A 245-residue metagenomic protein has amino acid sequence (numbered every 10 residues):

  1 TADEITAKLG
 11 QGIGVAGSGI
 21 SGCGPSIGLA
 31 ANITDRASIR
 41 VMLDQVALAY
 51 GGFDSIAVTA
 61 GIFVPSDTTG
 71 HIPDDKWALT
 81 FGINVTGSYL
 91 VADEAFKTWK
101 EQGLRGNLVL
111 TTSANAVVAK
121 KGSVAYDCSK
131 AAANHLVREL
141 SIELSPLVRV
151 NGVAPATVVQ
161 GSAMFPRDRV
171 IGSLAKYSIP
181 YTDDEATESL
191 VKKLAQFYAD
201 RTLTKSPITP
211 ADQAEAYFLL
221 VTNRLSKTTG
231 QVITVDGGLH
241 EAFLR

Functional and structural regions predicted by a protein language model:
A30-V41, D74, A211-D212: The beta1-alpha1 cofactor-binding region of Rossmann-like NAD(H)/NADP(H)-dependent oxidoreductases
F63-S66, Y217-F218, T229-R245: Short C-terminal tail/terminal secondary-structure segment of NAD(P)H-dependent dehydrogenase/reductase domains
D67-T69, P73-L79, Y198: Substrate-binding pocket helix/loop in short-chain dehydrogenase/reductase
I72, A119-D127, E139: Active-site loop-to-helix junction immediately N-terminal to the catalytic Tyr of the SDR YXXXK motif in Rossmann-fold
A92, S129, V137: Active-site helix of classical SDR
S113: Residue(s) in the substrate-gating loop at a strand-loop-helix junction that position the organic substrate next
S145-R149, T228-G230: Short, small/polar-rich loop/turn modules that mediate ligand/substrate recognition or access, typified
